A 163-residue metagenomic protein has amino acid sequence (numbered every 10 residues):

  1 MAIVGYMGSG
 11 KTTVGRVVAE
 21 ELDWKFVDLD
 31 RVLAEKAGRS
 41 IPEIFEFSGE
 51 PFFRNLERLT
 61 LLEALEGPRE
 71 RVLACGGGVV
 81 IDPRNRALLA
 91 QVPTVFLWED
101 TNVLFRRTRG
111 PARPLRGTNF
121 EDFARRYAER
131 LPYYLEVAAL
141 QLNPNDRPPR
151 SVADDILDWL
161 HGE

Functional and structural regions predicted by a protein language model:
I3: Hydrophobic anchor at the beta1->P-loop junction of P-loop NTPases
Y6: P-loop (Walker A) phosphate-binding loop of NTP-binding proteins
G10: Conserved glycine(s) of the Walker
T13, V17, E21, R106 (+1 more regions): NTP-dependent small-molecule kinase module
D28-L88: ATP-dependent small-molecule kinase phosphotransfer cores that center on conserved nucleotide phosphate-binding segments
P68, A90-V92, V137-A138: Short, well-ordered alpha-helix to beta-strand connector turns
G77-V79, D100-N102, R147: Short glycine-rich anion-binding loops that position phosphate/pyrophosphate groups of nucleotides and phosphorylated
Q91-Y133: A glycine- and Lys/Arg-enriched "phosphate-lid" helix/loop adjacent to the NTP-binding pocket of small-molecule kinases
